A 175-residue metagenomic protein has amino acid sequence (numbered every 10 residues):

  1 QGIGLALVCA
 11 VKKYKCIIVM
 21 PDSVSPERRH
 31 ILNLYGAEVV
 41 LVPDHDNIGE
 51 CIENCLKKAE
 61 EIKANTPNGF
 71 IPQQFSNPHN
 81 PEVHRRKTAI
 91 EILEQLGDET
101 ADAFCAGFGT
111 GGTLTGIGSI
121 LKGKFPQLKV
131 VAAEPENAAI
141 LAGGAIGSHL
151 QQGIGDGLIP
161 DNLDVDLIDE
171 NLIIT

Functional and structural regions predicted by a protein language model:
Q1-K12, S25-R29, G107-G118, I140: Short glycine/serine/threonine-rich phosphate/pyrophosphate-binding segments that cradle anionic phosphate groups
V8-V19, S119-K129: A glycine- and small-aliphatic-rich helix-loop capping segment at beta-alpha/alpha-beta transitions that lines
K12, Y35-G36, P126, L167: Short, structured coil segments at secondary-structure junctions
Y14-L56: A glycine-rich helix N-cap at a beta->alpha junction
V19, V42, Q74, V131-A133: Generic beta-sheet signal
E53-L56, N68, G123-T175: Active-site/ligand-binding loops adjacent to catalytic centers
N65-F108, V165: Active-site/ligand-binding-proximal alpha/beta "capping" segment
